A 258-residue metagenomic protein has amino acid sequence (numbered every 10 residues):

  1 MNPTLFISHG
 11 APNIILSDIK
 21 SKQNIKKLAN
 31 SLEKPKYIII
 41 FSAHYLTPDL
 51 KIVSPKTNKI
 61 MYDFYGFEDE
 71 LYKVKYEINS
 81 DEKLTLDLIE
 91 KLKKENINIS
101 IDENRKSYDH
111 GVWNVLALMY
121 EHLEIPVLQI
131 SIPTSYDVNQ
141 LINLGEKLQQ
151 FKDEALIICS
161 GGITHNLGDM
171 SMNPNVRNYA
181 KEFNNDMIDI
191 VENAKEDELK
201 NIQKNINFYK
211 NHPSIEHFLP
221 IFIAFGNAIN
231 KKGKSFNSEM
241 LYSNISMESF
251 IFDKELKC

Functional and structural regions predicted by a protein language model:
M1-I101: A short aromatic-anchored loop/beta-hairpin motif
P3-I7, Y37-S42, I130, F151-I163 (+1 more regions): Beta-strand elements within well-structured catalytic alpha/beta cores of enzymes that handle phosphate/sulfate esters
L5-I7, D63-E70, Y120-L128, E198-K200: Short, basic/glycine-rich phosphate-binding loops at helix/coil junctions that contact nucleotide phosphates
I14-I15, L46-L50, D109, T164-S171 (+1 more regions): Short catalytic/ligand-binding loop motif for oxyanion handling, primarily in non-cytosolic enzymes, centered on
D18, N139-L144, L167-N173: A short secondary-structure junction signal
Q23-S31, Q140-K152: Long, well-ordered alpha-helical scaffolding segments within enzyme catalytic domains, especially pronounced
T85-Q140: Internal, conserved structured core segments that host functional sites
E90, K94, I125-P126, D153 (+1 more regions): Surface-exposed, charge/polar-rich loops and edge strands
